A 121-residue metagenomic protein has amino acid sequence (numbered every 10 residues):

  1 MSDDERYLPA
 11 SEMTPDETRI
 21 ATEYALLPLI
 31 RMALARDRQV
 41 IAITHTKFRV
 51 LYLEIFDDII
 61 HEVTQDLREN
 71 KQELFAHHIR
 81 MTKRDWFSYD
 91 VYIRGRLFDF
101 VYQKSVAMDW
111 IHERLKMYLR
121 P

Functional and structural regions predicted by a protein language model:
M1-S2, L34: A glycine-rich, aromatic-flanked flexible loop/lid motif
S2-E12, A42-K47: Short, charged/polar, low-complexity loop and linker segments that flank or interrupt alpha-helical bundles
S2-Y7, E54-H61: N-terminal export/targeting and maturation segments
D16-R19, E23-L26, I30-A33, D37 (+4 more regions): Charged, solvent-exposed faces of alpha-helical coiled-coils
R31-I43, K116-P121: Short N-terminal secondary-structure initiator segments
D57, H61-P121: Low-complexity intrinsically disordered segments
